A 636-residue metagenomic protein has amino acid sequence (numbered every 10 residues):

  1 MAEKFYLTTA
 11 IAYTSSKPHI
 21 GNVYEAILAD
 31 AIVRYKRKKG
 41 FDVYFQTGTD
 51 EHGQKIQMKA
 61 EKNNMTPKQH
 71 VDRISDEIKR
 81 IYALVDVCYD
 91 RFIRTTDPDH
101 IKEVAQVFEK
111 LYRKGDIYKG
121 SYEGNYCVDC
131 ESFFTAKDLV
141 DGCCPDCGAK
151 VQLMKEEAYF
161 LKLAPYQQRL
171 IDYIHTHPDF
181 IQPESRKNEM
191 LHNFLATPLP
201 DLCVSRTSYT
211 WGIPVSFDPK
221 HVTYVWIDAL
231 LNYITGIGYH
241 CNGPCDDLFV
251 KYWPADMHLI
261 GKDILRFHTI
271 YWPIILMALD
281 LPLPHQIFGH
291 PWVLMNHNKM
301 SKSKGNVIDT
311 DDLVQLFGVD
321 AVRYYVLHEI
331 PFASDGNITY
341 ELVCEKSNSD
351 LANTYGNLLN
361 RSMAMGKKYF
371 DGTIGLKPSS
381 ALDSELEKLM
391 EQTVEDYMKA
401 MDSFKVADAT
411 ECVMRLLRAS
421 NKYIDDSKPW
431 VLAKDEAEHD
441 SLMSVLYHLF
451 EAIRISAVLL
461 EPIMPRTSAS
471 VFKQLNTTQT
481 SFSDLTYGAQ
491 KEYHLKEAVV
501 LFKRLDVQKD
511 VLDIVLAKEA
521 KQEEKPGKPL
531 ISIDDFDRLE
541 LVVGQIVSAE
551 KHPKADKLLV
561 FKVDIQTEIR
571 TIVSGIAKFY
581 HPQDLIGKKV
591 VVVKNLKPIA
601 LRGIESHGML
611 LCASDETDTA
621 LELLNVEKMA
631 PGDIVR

Functional and structural regions predicted by a protein language model:
M1-A2, R37-D42, N63, P67 (+8 more regions): Secondary-structure transition/capping motifs at alpha-helix termini and the adjoining loop/turn into the next element
M1-I181: N-terminal, positively charged nucleic-acid-binding surface of large information/translation enzymes
A2-T47, D99-E103, L153-K368, E411-V413: Structured secondary-structure scaffolds
K119, L342-S379, L389-H494, V593: Helix-rich, typically C-terminal accessory recognition domains appended to large enzymatic cores
Q286-G289, F472-Q474, V560: Beta-strand segments within the central parallel beta-sheet cores of soluble alpha/beta enzyme folds
H297, V413, L449, P465-T467 (+3 more regions): Hydrophobic, well-ordered secondary-structure elements that form the walls of internal hydrophobic environments
S468-D537: Intrinsic disorder at enzyme termini
A520-R636: Phosphate-backbone binding interfaces of nucleic-acid-interacting proteins
